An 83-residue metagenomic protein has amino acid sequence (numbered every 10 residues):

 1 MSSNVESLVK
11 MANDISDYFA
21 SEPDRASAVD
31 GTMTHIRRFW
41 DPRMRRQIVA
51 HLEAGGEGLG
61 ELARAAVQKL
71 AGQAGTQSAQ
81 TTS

Functional and structural regions predicted by a protein language model:
M1-D24: N-terminal acidic leader/helix
V5, G56-L59, V67: Generic N-terminal initiation segments characterized by hydrophobic and/or small/turn-forming residues
E6, Q80-S83: Surface/interface-facing alpha-helical segments and adjacent flexible terminal/loop regions used for partner/assembly
V9-A12, M33, V67: Generic structural concept
S16-L62: Amphipathic, hydrophobic secondary-structure cores in small proteins
Q47, A66-K69, T81-T82: Juxtamembrane/interface motifs at transmembrane-helix termini
E61-T76: C-terminal structural segments of small proteins and small subunits
